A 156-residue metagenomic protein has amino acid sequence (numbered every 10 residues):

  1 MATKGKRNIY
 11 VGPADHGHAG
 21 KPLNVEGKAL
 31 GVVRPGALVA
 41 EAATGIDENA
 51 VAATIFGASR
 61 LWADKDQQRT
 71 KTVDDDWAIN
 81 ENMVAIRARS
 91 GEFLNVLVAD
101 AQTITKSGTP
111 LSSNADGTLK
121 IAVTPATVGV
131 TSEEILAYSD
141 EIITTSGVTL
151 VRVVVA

Functional and structural regions predicted by a protein language model:
M1-A156: Surface-exposed, low-hydrophobicity beta-strand/loop segments enriched in small/polar/acidic residues
